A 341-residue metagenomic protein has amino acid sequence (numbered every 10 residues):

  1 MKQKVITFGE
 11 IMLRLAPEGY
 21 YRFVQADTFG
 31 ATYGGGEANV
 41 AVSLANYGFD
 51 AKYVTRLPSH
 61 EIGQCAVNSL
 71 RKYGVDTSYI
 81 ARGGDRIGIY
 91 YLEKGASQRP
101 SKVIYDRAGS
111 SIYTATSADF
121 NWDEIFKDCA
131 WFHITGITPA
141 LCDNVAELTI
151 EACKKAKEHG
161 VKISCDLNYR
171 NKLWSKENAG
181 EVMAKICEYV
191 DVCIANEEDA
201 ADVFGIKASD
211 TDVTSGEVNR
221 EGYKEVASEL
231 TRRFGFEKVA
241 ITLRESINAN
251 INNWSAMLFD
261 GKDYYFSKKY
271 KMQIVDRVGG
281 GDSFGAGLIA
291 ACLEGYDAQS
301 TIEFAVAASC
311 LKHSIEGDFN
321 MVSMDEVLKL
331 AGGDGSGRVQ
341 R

Functional and structural regions predicted by a protein language model:
M1-R22: Positively charged, low-complexity intrinsically disordered leader regions
R22-A41: Short catalytic helix/loop segments, enriched in acidic residues and glycine and frequently bearing histidine
T32, V40-D50, A290-E294: Alpha-helix C-terminal capping segments
G36-N46, T149-K155: Histidine-anchored nucleotide/phosphate-binding helix
D50-I137, V327-R341: Conserved N-terminal subdomain of the carbohydrate kinase-like
K157-K162, F234-E237: A short helix->loop->beta-strand "cap" motif at the edges of active sites that frequently abuts
L173-G261: Conserved phosphate/ATP/ADP-binding segment of small-molecule kinases
Y264-D334: Conserved post-catalytic alpha-helical subdomain immediately downstream of the catalytic base and nucleotide-binding
